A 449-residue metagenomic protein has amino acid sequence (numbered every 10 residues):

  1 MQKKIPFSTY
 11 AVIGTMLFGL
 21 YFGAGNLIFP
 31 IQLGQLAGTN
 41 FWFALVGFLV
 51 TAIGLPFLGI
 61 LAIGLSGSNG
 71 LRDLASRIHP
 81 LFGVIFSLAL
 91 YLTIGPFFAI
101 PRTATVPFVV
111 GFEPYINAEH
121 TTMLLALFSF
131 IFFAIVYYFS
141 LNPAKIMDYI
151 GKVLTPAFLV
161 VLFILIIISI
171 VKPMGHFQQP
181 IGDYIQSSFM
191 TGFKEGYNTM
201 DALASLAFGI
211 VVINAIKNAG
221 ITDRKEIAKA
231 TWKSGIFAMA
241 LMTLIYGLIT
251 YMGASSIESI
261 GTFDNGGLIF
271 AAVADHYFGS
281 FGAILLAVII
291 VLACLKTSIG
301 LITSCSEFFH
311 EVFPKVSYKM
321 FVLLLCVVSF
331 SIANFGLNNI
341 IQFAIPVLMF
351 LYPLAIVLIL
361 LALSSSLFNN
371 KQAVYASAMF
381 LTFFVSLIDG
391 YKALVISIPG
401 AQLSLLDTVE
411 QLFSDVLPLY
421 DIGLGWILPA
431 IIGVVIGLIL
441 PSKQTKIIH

Functional and structural regions predicted by a protein language model:
A11-F22, I168-G175, Y184-I249, L285-C294 (+2 more regions): Hydrophobic, membrane-embedded alpha-helices of multi-pass small-molecule transporters
Q32, G83-N117, C294-E311: Hydrophobic transmembrane alpha-helices that form the core helical bundles of multi-pass secondary transporters
G54, L58, A157-S169, A204 (+3 more regions): Selective recognition of specific alpha-helical transmembrane segments in multi-pass small-molecule
L65-D73, I131-L154, N218-I221, S331-F343 (+1 more regions): Membrane-water interface regions at transmembrane-helix termini and the short interhelical loops of multi-pass membrane
P96, I100, L159-Y184, A202-L203 (+4 more regions): Hydrophobic alpha-helical segments and their helix-loop junctions in multi-pass secondary transporters
S140-S169, I345-I356, Y375-V385: Membrane-interface loop-to-helix entry segments
N142-V153, F189-G192, V212-L241, S259-A271 (+1 more regions): Hydrophobic, small-residue-rich membrane helices and short re-entrant helix-turn-helix hairpins that build
K172, Q372-H449: A generic transmembrane alpha-helix motif of multi-pass inner-membrane proteins
